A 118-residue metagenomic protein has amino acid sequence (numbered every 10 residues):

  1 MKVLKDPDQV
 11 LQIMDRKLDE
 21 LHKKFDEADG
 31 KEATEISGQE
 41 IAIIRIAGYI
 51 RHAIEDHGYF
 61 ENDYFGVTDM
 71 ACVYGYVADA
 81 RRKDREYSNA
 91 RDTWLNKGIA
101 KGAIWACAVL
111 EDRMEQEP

Functional and structural regions predicted by a protein language model:
M1-K5, H52-N62, V109-P118: Short intrinsically disordered terminal tails
V3-H22, Q39, D63-R81: Short amphipathic alpha-helical heptad-repeat segments
L4, H22-S37, Y59, R85-N96: Charged, low-complexity interaction regions
D6, T34-Y49, W94-G98, G102 (+1 more regions): Alpha-helical oligomerization interfaces
K24, I46-Y49, A53, E86 (+2 more regions): Amphipathic, soluble alpha-helical interaction motifs
G75-P118: Amphipathic alpha-helical binding modules
